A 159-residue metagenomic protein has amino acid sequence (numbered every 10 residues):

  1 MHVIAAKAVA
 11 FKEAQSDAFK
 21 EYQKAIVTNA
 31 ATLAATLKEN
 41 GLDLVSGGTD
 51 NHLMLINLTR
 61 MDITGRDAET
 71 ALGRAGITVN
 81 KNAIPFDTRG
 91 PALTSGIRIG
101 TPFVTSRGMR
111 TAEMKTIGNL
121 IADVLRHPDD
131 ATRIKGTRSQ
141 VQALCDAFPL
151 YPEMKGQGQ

Functional and structural regions predicted by a protein language model:
M1-T64: Active-site C-terminal subdomain of aminotransferase-like
H2, A6-V9, E13, A30 (+6 more regions): Alpha-helical context
A6, A10, D17, E21 (+7 more regions): Generic preference for well-ordered secondary structure
F11-F19, A30, A34-L37, G41 (+4 more regions): Structural signal for hydrophobic packing residues in well-ordered secondary-structure cores of soluble enzyme domains
Y22, D50, A68-T70, I84 (+2 more regions): Composition- and surface-driven signal marking solvent-exposed, interaction-prone regions in large proteins
T28, P91-Q159: PLP-dependent enzyme catalytic core of the Aspartate aminotransferase-like
L37-K38, L42, R60-M61, D67-A68 (+3 more regions): Non-transmembrane, interaction-prone segments in cytosolic or luminal domains
D43-G108: Conserved PLP-binding catalytic core of the aspartate aminotransferase-like
